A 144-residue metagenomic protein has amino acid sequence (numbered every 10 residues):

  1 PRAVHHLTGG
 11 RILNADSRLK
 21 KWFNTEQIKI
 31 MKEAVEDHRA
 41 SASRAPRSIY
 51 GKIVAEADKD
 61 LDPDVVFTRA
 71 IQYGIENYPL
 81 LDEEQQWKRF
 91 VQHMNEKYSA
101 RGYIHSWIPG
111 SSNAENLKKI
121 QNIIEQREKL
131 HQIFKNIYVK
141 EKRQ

Functional and structural regions predicted by a protein language model:
P1: A short glycine/serine-rich beta->alpha loop
V4-H5, Q27, Q86: A generic short alpha-helical patch detector that favors 3-5-residue windows in or near N-terminal regions
V4-L19: An active-site-proximal "capping" alpha-helix that borders the catalytic cofactor pocket
L7-R11, E33, A55: A broad detector of short, well-ordered amphipathic alpha-helices that serve as recognition/interaction surfaces
K20-D37, P46, Y50: Acidic/histidine metal-binding catalytic segments
A40-Q144: Divalent metal-dependent phosphate-bond-processing catalytic cores, especially two-metal-ion Mg2+/Mn2+ enzymes that act
